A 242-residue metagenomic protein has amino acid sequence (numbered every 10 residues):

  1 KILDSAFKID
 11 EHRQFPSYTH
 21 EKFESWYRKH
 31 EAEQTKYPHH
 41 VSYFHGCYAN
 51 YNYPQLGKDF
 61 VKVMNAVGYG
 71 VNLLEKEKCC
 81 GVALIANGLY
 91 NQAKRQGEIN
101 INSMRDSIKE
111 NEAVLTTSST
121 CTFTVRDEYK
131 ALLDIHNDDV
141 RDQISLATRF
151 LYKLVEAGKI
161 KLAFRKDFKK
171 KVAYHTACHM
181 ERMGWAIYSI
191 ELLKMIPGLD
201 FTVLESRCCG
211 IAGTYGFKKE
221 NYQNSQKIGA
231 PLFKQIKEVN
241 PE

Functional and structural regions predicted by a protein language model:
K1-E242: Iron-sulfur cluster-binding electron-transfer modules in prokaryotic oxidoreductases
